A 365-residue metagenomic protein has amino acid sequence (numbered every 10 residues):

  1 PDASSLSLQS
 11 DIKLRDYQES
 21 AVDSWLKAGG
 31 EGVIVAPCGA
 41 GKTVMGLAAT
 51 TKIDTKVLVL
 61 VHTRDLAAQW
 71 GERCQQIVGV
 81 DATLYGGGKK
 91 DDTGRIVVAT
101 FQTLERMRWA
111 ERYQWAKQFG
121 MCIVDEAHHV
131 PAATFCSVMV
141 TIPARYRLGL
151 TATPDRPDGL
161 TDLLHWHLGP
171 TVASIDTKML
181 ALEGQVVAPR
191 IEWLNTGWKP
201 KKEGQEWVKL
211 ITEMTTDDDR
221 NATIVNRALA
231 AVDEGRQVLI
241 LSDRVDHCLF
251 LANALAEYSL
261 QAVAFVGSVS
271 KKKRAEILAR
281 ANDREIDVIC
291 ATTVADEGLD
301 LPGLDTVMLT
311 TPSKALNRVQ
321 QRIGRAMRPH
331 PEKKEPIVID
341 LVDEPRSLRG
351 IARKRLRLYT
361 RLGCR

Functional and structural regions predicted by a protein language model:
P1-V35: Conserved pre-motif I regulatory segment
A28-I53, C290: Walker A/P-loop
T51, T55-R106, A262-A264: Conserved nucleic-acid-binding Ia/Ib motif block in the N-terminal RecA-like helicase ATPase lobe
A68, D81-T93, W109, L239 (+1 more regions): Conserved helicase ATPase core of P-loop NTP-dependent helicases/translocases
G87-M121, A132-S137: Conserved helix/coil segment N-terminal to the catalytic DExD/H
G120-M121, H128-E192, Y359: Post-DEXD/H (motif II) to motif III coupling segment of the RecA-like Helicase ATP-binding lobe
K202-D243, L249-A254: Conserved interdomain hinge at the start of the Helicase C-terminal
Q261, G267-L362: Conserved RecA-like P-loop NTPase helicase motor core
